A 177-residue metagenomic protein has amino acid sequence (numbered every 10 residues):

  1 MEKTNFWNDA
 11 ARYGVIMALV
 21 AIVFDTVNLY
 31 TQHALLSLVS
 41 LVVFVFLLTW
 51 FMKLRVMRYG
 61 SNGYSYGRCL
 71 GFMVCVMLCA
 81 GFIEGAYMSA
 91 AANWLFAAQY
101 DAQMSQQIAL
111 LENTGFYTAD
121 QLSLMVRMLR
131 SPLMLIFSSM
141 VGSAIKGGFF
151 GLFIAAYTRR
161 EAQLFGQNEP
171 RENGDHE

Functional and structural regions predicted by a protein language model:
M1-R55: Transmembrane alpha-helical insertion/packing segments
M1-T4, A162-E177: Low-complexity, intrinsically disordered extramembrane tails and loops of integral membrane proteins
N8-I16, R68-A80: Alpha-helical transmembrane segments of multi-pass membrane proteins
V20-N28, L47, A80-E84, M88 (+3 more regions): Alpha-helical transmembrane segments of multipass membrane proteins
L54-C69, N93: Membrane-helix interface/capping segments
A86-N113: Functional transmembrane-helix hotspots
I108-P132: Short membrane-interface loop/juxtamembrane segments of multi-pass integral membrane proteins
M134-E161: Transmembrane alpha-helical segments in integral membrane proteins
